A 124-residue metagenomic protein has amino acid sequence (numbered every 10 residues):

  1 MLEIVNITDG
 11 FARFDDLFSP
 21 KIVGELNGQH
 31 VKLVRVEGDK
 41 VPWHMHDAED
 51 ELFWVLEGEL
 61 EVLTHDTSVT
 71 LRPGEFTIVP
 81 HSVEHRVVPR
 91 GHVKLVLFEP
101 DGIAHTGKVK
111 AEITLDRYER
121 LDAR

Functional and structural regions predicted by a protein language model:
M1-K32, K110-R124: A short, N-terminal "cap"/entry segment at the start of jelly-roll beta-barrel domains of the cupin/DSBH fold
D16-L17, H30-D47: Conserved short histidine dyad/triad with adjacent acidic residue
N27, L56-E57, R72-P73, G91: A cytosolic small-molecule/anion-sensing beta-strand core signal
H30, K40, E59-E61, S68 (+2 more regions): Structural motif
R35-V36, M45-T64, F98: Short, conserved beta-strand element in jelly-roll/cupin
H65-H81: Short acidic-glycine-tyrosine-enriched beta hairpin
H81-V109: Ligand-binding loop in jelly-roll beta-barrel domains
